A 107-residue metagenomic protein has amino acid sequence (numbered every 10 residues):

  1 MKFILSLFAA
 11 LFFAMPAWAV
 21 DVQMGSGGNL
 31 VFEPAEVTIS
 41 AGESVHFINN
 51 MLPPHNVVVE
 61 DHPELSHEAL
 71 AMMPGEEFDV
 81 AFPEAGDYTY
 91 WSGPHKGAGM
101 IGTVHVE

Functional and structural regions predicted by a protein language model:
M1-L5: Positively charged n-region of N-terminal signal peptides that target proteins for export
S6-L7, A17: Cleavable N-terminal signal peptides
A17-E107: Extracytoplasmic copper-binding redox domains, predominantly the cupredoxin/blue-copper superfamily
